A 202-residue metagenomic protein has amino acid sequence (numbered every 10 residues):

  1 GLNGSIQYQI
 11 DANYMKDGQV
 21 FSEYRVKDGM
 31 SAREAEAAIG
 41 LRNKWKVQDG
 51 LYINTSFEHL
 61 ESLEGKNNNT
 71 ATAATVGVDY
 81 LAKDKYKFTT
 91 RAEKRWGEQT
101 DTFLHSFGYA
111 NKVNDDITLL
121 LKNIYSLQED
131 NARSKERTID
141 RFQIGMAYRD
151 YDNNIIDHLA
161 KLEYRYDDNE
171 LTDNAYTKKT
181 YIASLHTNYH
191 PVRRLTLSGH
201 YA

Functional and structural regions predicted by a protein language model:
G1-A202: Gram-negative and organellar
